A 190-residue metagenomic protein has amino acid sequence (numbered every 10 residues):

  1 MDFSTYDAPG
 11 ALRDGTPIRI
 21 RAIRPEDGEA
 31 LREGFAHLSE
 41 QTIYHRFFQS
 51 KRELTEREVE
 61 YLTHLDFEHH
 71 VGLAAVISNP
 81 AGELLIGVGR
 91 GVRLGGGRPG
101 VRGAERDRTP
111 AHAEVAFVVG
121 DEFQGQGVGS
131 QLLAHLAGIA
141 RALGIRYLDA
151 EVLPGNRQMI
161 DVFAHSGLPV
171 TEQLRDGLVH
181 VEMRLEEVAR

Functional and structural regions predicted by a protein language model:
M1-R190: Long, contiguous binding/interaction regions
